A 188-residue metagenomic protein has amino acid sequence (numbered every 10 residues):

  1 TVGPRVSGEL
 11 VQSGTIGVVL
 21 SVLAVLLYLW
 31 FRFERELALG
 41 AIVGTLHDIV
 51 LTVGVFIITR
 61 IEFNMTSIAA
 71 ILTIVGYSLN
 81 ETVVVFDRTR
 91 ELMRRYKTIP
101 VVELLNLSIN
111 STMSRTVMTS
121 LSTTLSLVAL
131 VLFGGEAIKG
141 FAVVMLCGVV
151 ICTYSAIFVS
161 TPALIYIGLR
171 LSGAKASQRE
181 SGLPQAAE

Functional and structural regions predicted by a protein language model:
T1-E188: A structural signal for conserved, well-ordered secondary-structure elements that form binding/interaction cores
